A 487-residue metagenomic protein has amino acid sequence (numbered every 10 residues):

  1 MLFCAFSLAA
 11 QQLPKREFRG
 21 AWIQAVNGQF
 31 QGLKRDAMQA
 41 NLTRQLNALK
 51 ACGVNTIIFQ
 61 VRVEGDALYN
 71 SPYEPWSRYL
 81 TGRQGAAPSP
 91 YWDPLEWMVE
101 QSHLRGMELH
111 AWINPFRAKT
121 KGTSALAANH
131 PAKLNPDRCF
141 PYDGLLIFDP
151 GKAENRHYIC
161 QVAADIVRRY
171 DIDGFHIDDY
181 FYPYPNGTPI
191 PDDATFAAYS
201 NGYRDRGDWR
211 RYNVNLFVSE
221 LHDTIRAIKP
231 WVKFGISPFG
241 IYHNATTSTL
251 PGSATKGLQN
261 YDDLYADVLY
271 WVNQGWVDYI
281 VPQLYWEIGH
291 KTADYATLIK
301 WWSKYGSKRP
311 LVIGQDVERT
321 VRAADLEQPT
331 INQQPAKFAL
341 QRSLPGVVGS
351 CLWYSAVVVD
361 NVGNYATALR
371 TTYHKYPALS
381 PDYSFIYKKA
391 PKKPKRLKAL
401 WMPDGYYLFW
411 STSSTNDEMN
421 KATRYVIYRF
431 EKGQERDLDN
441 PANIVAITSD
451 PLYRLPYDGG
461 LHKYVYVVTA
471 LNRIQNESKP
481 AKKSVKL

Functional and structural regions predicted by a protein language model:
R16, Q24, G28-D36, A111 (+2 more regions): Active-site-adjacent "subsite" loops/lids of carbohydrate-active enzymes
A40-A67, R169-D173, Y270: Catalytic domains of carbohydrate-active enzymes, especially glycoside hydrolases
G53-S89: Aromatic-lined carbohydrate-binding/catalytic grooves of carbohydrate-active enzymes
A67-G82, R117-D143, D179-N201, T247-L258: Aromatic- and acidic-residue-enriched segments that line the glycan-binding/catalytic groove of carbohydrate-active
E154-V162, R168-R169, G174-I177, F181-A254 (+3 more regions): Active-site neighborhood of glycoside hydrolase catalytic domains
Y265-K291, S307-F385: Substrate-binding cleft of secreted/luminal carbohydrate-active enzymes
N364-M419, Q475-L487: Pro/Thr/Ser/Gly-rich low-complexity, intrinsically disordered linker/stalk tracts
L455-E477: Beta-strand-rich modules
